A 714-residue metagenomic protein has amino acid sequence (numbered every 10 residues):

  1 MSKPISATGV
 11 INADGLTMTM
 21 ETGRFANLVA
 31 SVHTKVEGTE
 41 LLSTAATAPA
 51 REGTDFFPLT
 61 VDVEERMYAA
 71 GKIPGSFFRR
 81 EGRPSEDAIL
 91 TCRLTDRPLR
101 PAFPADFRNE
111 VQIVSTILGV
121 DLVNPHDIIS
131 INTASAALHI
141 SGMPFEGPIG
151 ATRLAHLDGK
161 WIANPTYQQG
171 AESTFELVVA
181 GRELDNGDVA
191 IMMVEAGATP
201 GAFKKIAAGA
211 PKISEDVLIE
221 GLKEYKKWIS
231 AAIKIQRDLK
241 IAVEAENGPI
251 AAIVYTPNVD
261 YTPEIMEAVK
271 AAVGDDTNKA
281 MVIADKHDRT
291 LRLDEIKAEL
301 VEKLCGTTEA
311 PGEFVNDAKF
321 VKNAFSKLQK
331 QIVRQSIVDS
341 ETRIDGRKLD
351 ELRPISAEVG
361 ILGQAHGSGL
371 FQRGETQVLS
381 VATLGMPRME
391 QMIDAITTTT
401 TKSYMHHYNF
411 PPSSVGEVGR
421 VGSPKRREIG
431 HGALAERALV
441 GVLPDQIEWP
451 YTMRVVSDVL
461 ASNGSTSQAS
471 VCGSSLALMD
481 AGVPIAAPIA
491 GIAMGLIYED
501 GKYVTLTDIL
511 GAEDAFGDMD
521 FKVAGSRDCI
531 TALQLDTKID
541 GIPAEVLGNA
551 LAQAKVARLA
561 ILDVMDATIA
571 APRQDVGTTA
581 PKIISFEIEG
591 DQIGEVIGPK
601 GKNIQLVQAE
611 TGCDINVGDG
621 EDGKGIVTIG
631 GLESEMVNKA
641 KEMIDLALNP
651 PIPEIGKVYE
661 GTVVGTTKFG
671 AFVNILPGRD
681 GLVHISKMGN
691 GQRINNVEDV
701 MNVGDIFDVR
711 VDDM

Functional and structural regions predicted by a protein language model:
S2-A48, E52-G53, P148, G248 (+4 more regions): Extended amphipathic alpha-helical scaffolds
H33-Q112, I117-N124, A190, E195-A207 (+5 more regions): Glycine-rich, flexible beta-strand/loop modules in the N-terminal catalytic cores of phosphate-handling
V36, A45-T47, V63-E65, S115-G119 (+18 more regions): Flexible glycine-/small-residue-rich
D55-E64, S130-T133, F314-K322, M389-P411 (+4 more regions): Conserved glycine-bearing catalytic or ligand-binding loops at nucleotide- and phosphate-handling centers of large
R97-A105, I140, M386-M389, P411-G416 (+11 more regions): Conserved helix-loop functional segments at active or binding sites
A105-V111, E146-P148, A232-A252, H287 (+7 more regions): Flexible, glycine/charged-enriched surface loops at secondary-structure junctions
M143-M281, L478-Q574: Mobile "lid/hinge" segments at catalytic clefts and subdomain interfaces of large enzymes
P581, I588-M714: Single-stranded RNA-binding regions, centering on S1/OB-family and related RNA-binding modules
